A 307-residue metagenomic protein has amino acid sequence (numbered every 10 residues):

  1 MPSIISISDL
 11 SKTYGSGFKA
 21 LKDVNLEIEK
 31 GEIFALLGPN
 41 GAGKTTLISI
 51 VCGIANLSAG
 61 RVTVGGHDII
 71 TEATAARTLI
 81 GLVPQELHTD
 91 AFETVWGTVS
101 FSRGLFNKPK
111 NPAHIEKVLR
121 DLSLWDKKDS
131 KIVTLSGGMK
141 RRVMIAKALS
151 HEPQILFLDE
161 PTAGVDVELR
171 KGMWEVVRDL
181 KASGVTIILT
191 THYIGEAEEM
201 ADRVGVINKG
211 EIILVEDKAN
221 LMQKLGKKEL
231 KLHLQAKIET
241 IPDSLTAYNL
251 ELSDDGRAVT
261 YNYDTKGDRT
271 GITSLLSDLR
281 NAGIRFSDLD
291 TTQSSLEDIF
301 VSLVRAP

Functional and structural regions predicted by a protein language model:
G60-T71, A75-A76: Conserved ABC transporter NBD signature motif
S100, G104-K127: Conserved ABC ATPase "signature" region
E152: Conserved catalytic motifs of ABC-family nucleotide-binding domains
L156-D159: Catalytic Walker B motif of ABC-type/P-loop ATPase nucleotide-binding domains
W174-D264: ABC transporter nucleotide-binding domain
E229-L303, P307: Short, charged/small-residue-rich alpha-helical element at the C-terminal edge of ABC transporter nucleotide-binding
